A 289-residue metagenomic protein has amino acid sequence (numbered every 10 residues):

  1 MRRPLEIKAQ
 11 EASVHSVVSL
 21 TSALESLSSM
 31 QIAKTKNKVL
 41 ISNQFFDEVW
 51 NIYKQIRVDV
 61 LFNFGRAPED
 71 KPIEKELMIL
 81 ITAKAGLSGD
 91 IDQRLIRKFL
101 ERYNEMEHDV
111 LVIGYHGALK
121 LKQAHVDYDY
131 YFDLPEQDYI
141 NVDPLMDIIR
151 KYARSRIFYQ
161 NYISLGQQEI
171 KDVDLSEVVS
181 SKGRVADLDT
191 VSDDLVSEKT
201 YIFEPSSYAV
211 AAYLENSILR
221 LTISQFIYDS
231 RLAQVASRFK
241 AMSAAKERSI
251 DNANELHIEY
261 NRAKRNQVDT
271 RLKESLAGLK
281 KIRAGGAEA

Functional and structural regions predicted by a protein language model:
M1-A289: C-terminal beta-strand-loop-alpha-helix "lid" module of Rossmann-like NAD(P)-dependent dehydrogenases
